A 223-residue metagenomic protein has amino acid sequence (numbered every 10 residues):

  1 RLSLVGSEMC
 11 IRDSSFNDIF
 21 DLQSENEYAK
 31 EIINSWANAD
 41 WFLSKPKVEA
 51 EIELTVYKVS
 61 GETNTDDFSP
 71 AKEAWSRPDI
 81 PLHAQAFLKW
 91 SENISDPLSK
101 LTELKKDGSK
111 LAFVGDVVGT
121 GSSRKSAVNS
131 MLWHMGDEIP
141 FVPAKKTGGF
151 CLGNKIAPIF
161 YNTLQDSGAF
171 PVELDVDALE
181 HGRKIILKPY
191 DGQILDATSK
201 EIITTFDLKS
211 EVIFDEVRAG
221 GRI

Functional and structural regions predicted by a protein language model:
R1-G6, C10-I11: Single conserved hydrophobic/aromatic residue that forms the stacking wall/gate of nucleotide- or nucleobase-binding
R12-N34, K209-I223: Internal alpha/beta core interface subdomains
F20-D116, R124, S130-M135, I139-T147: Non-catalytic terminal/interface segments that mediate subunit docking, oligomerization, and allosteric communication
N38-K47, Y190-I223: Long, charged alpha-helical interface segments
T120-S130, P158-Y161: Short glycine/serine/threonine-rich phosphate/pyrophosphate-binding segments that cradle anionic phosphate groups
T147-K155: Short internal beta-strands
K155-I194: A structural-propensity feature for long, helix-poor, extended segments
